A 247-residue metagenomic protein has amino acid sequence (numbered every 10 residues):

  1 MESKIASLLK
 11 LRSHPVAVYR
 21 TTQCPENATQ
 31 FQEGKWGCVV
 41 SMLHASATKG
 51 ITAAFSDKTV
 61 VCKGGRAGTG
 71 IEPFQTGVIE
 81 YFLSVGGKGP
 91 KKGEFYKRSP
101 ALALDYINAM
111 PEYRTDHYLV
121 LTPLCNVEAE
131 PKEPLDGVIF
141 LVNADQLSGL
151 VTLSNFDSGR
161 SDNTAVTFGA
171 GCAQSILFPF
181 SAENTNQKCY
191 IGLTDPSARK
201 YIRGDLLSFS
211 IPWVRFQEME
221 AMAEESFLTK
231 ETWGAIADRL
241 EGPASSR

Functional and structural regions predicted by a protein language model:
E2-R247: Acidic, serine/proline-rich low-complexity intrinsically disordered regions
